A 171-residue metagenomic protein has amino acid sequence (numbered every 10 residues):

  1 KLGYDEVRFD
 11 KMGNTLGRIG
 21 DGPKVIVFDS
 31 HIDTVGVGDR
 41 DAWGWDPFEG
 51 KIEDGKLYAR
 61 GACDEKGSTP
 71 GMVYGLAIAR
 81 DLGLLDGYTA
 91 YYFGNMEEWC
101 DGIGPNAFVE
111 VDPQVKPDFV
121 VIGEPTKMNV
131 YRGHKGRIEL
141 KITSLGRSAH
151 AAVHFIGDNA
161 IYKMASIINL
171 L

Functional and structural regions predicted by a protein language model:
K1-A62, D81-L85: Acidic/His- and Gly-rich active-site-bordering loop/insert found across diverse amide/peptide-bond hydrolases
E6, I26-F28, Y92, V121 (+1 more regions): Residue-level marker for buried hydrophobic side chains located in beta-strands that build the well-ordered beta-sheet
D33-G36, M128, A149-A151: Short, acidic Gly/Pro/Ser/Thr-rich loop/turn segments
R40-D41, R132, H154-I156: Short, solvent-exposed loop/turn segments at secondary-structure boundaries
L57-P70, F155-I161: Short, conserved micro-motifs enriched in small and acidic residues
E65-E139: Acidic/histidine-rich catalytic neighborhood of metal-dependent amide-processing enzymes
A151-L171: Acidic-enriched catalytic cores of C-N bond-cleaving enzymes acting on peptides and small amides
